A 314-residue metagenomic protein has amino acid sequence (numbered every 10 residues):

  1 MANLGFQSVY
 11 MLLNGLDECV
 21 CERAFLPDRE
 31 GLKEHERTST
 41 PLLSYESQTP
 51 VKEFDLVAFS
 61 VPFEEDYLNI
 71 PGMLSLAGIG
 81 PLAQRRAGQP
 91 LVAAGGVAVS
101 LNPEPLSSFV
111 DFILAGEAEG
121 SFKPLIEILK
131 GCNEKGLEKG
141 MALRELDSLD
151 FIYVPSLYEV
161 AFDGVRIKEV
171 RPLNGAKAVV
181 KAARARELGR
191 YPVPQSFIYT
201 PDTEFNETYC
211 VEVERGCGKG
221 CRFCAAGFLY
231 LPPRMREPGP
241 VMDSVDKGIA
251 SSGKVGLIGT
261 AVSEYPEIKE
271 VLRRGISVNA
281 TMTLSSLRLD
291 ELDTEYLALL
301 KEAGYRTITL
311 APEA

Functional and structural regions predicted by a protein language model:
M1, R29-L32, E65-Y67, S100-N102 (+7 more regions): Flexible loop/turn segments at secondary-structure boundaries
M1-V9: Conserved alpha-helical elements of sugar-nucleotide-dependent glycosyltransferases
D17, S108-V110, V278: Short, structured coil segments at secondary-structure junctions
L26-R171: Glycine-rich beta-alpha loop elements in corrinoid/cobalamin-binding modules across cobalamin-dependent enzymes
V57, D111, C217, C221 (+2 more regions): Conserved, mostly hydrophobic/aromatic
P155, A161-C210: N-terminal [4Fe-4S]-dependent radical SAM core
D202-R236: Canonical Radical SAM [4Fe-4S] cluster-binding loop centered on the CxxxCxxC motif and its immediate flanking residues
D243-A314: Conserved SAM/AdoMet-binding glycine-rich loop
